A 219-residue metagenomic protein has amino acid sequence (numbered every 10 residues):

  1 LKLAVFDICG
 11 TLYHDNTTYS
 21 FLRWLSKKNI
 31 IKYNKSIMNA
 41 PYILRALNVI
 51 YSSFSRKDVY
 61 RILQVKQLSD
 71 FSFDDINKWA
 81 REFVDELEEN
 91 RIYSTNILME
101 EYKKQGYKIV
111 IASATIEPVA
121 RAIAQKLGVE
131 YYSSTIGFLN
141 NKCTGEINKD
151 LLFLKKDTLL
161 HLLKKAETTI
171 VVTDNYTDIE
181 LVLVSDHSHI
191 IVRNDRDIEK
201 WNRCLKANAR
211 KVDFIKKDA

Functional and structural regions predicted by a protein language model:
L1-K2, K78, D85-A219: C-terminal cap/substrate-recognition subdomain and adjoining C-terminal extension of metal-dependent phosphatase-like
L1-S20, V182: Asp-based phosphoryl-transfer active-site loop
D7-I8, L63, Y131, K142: Residue-level signal for pocket-adjacent positions within structured domains
Y13, L68, L151: Catalytic cores of large soluble enzymes that bind and process phosphate-bearing ligands
T17-T18, S26, I30-I97: A metal-dependent, Asp-based hydrolase signature
F21-L22, F214: Periplasmic-binding protein-like
L22-R23, N140: A short local loop/turn or secondary-structure capping micro-motif enriched for an aromatic residue
R23, K27, Q125: Short, well-ordered alpha-helices that flank and scaffold nucleotide-derived cofactor binding pockets
